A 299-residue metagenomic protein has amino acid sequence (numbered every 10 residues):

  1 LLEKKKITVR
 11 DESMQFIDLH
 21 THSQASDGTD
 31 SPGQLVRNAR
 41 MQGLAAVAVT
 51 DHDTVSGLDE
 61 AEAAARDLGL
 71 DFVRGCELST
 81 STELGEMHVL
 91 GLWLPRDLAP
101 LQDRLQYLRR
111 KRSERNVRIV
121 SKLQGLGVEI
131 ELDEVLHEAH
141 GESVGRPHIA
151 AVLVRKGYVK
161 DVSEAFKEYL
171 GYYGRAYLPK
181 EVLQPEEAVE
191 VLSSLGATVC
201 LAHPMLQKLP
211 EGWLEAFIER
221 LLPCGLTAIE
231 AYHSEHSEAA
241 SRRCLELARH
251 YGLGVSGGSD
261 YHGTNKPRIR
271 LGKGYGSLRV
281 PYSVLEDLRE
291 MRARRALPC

Functional and structural regions predicted by a protein language model:
K4-G85, L170-G171, L183-E190, L195-G196 (+1 more regions): An N-terminally biased module of ancient metal coordination in phosphate/nucleic-acid-related enzymes
A64-E219, G276-P298: Extended substrate/RNA-proximal surfaces in nucleic-acid metabolism proteins
G252-G258, G263-M291: C-terminal active-site subregion of NodB/CE4 polysaccharide deacetylases
